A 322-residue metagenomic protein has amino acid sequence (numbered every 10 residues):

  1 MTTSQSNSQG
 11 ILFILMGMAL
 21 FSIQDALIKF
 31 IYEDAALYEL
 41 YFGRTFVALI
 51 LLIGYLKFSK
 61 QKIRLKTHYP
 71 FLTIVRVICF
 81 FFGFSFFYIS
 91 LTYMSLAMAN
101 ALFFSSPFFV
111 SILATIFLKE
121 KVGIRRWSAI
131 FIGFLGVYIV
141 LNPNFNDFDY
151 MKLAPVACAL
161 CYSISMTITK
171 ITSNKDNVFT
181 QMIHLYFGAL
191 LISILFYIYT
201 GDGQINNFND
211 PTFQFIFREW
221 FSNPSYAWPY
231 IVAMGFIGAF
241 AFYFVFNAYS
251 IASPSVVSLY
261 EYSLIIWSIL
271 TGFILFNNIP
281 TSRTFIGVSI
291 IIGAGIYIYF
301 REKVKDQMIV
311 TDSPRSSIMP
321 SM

Functional and structural regions predicted by a protein language model:
M1-E39, D147-I171, P314-M322: Glycine-/small-residue-enriched transmembrane alpha-helix faces in small-molecule transporters and effluxers
M1-M16, L49-V75, I124, G188-V232 (+2 more regions): Membrane-interface interhelical linkers
M18-I23, I53, V77, F81-S85 (+6 more regions): Hydrophobic/small/kink-forming positions within alpha-helical transmembrane segments of polytopic membrane proteins
I31, L40, S90, L96 (+6 more regions): Hydrophobic/aromatic residues within transmembrane alpha-helices of multi-pass small-molecule transporters
A36-A48, I89-S106, F148-C161, P224-F236: Structural signature of hydrophobic alpha-helical transmembrane segments
A99-S105, S173-G188, A239-F273: Helix-helix packing/entry segments at the starts of transmembrane helices
S106-S128, I266-F285: C-terminal transmembrane-helix exit sites in multi-pass transporters
R125-N142, R283-E302: Hydrophobic transmembrane alpha-helices of multi-pass small-molecule transport proteins
